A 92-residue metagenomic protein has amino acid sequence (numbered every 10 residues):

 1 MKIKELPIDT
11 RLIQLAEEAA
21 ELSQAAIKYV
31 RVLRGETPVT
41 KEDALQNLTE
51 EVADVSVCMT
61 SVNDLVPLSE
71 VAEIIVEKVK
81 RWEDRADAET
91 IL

Functional and structural regions predicted by a protein language model:
M1-L92: Flexible "arm" and connector segments at domain edges
